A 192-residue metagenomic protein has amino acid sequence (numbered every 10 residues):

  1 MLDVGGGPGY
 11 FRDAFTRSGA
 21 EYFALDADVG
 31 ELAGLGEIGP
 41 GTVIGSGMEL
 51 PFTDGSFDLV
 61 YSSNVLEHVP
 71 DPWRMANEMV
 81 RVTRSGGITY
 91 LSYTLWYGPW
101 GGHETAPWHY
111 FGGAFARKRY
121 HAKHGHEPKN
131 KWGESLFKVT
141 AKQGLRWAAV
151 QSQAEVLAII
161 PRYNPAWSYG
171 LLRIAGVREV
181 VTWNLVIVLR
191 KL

Functional and structural regions predicted by a protein language model:
M1-G101, I187-K191: Conserved SAM-binding loop
P70-E78, R84, I88-R190: S-adenosyl-L-methionine-dependent methyltransferase catalytic module, highlighting the catalytic core
